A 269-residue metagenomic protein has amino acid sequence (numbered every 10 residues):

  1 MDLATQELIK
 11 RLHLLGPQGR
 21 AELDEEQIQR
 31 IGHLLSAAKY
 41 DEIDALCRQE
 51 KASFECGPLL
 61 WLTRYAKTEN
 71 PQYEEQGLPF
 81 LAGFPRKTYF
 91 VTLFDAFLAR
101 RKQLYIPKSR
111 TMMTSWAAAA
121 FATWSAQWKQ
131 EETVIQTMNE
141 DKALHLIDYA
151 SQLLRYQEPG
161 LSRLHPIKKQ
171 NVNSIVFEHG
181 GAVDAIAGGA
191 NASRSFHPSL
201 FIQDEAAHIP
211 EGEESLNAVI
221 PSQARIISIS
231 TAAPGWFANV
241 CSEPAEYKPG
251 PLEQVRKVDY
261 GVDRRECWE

Functional and structural regions predicted by a protein language model:
M1-E269: Phosphate/NTP-binding elements of NTP-utilizing enzymes
